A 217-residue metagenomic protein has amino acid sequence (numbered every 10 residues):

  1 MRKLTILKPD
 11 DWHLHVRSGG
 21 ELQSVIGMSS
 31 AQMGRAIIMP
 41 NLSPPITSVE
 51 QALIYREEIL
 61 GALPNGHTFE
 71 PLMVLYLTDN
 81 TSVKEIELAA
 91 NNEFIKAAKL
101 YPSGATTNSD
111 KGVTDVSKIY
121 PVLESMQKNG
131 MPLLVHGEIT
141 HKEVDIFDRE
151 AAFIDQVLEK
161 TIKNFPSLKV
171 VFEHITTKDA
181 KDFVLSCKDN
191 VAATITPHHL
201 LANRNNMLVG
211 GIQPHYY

Functional and structural regions predicted by a protein language model:
M1-S30: Replace "His-x-His-based motif
D11-W12, V25-E50, G66-T78, F94-N108 (+2 more regions): Divalent metal-dependent hydrolysis catalytic cores, especially in the metallo-beta-lactamase
R17-E21, E50-Q51, T81, T114 (+1 more regions): Short secondary-structure boundary/capping elements
S18-E21, L77-T81, H174-D179: Short beta->alpha connector loops
G19-M28, N80-N92: Short, acidic/polar
S30, R56, L60-L63, A90 (+2 more regions): N-terminal cationic-hydrophobic initiation segments that often serve targeting/anchoring roles
V49-E57: Glycine-rich loop at the start of a catalytic domain that most often binds anionic cofactors/ligands
E85-L100, T106-Y217: Histidine/acidic residue-rich metal-binding segments in metalloenzymes
